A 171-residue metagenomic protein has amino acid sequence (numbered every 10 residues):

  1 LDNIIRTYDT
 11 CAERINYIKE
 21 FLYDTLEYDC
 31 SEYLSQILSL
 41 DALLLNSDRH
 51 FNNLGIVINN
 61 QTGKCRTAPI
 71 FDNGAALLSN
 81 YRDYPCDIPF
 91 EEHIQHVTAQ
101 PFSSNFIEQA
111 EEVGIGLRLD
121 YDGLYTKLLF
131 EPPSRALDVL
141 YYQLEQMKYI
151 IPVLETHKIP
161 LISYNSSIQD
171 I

Functional and structural regions predicted by a protein language model:
L1-N46, F51, G55-I171: Anionic ligand-binding catalytic core segments
